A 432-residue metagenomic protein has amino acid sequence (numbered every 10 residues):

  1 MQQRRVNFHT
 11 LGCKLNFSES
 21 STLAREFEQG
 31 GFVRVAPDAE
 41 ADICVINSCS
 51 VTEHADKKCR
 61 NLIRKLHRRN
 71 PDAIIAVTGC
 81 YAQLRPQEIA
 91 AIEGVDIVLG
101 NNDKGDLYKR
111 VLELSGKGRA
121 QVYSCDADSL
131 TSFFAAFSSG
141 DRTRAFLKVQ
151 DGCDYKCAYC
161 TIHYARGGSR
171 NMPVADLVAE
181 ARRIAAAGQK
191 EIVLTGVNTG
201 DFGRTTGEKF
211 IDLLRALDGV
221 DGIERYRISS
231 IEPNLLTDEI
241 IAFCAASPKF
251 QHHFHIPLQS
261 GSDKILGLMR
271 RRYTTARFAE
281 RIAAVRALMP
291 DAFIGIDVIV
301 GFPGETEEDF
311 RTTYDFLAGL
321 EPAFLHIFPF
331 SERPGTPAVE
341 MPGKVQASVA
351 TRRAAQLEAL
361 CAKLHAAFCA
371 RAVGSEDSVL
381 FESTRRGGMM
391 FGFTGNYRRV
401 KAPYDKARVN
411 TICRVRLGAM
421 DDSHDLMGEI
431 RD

Functional and structural regions predicted by a protein language model:
M1-D201, E239, F254, A276-A287 (+4 more regions): Proteins enriched for Cys/Gly/acidic motifs involved in redox and nucleic-acid/cofactor modification
F32-V33, A73, D96, I223-E224 (+4 more regions): A structural micro-motif
A55-K57, G168-P173, G203-E208, L268-R271 (+3 more regions): Short, solvent-exposed loop/turn segments at secondary-structure boundaries
I75-A76, L84-R85, A186-E307: Conserved SAM/AdoMet-binding glycine-rich loop
G94, A245-H252, L320-A323: Glycine-enriched alpha-helix->loop->beta-strand junction motifs that scaffold or abut catalytic
F137-S138, A242-A246, L258, C369-R371 (+2 more regions): Replace "in large, NTP-powered and nucleic-acid-processing enzymes" with "in large, NTP-powered factors and other
L194, I228, I256, D297 (+5 more regions): Conserved, mostly hydrophobic/aromatic
E340-D432: Terminal RNA-binding accessory module
